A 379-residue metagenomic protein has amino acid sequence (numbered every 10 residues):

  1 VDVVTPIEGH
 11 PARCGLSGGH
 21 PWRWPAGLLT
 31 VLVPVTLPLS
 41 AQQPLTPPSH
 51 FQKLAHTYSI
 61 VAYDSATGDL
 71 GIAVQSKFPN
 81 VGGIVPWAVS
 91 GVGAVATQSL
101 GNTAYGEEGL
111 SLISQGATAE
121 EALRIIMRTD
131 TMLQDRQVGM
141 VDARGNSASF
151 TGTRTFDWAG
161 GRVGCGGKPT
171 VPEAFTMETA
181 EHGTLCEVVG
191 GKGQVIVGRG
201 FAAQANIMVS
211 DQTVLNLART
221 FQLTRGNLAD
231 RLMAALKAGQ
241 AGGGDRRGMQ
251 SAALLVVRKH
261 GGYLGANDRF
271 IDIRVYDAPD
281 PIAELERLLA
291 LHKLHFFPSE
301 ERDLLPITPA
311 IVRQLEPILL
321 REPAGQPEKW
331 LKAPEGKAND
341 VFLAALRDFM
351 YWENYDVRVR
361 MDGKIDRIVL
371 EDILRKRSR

Functional and structural regions predicted by a protein language model:
V1-W22: N-terminal secretory signal peptides that target proteins for export/translocation
G9-P11, P34, S40, R358: Intrinsically disordered and other compositionally biased segments
G15, R23-P25, G166, E187: Secreted/luminal cysteine- and crosslink-motif detector
P25-P38: Bacterial N-terminal signal peptides
Q42-R247, L254-V256, D277-D303, W330 (+2 more regions): Alpha/propeptide regions of enzymes that mature by internal proteolysis
G248-S251, G265: C-terminal substrate-recognition/cap domain of FAD-linked oxidoreductases
G261-P279, A283-R287: Long, contiguous interaction/recruitment modules in multidomain scaffold/adaptor proteins
D303-S378: Short acidic, glycine/serine/threonine-rich helix-capping segments at coil-helix boundaries
